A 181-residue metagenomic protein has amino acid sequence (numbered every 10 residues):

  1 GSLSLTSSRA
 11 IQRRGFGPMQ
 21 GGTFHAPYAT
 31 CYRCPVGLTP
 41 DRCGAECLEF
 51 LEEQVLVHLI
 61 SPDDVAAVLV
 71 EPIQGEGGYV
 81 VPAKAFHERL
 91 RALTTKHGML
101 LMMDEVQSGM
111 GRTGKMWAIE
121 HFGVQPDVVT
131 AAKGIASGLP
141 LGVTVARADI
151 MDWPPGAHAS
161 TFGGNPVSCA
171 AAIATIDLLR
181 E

Functional and structural regions predicted by a protein language model:
G1-E181: Conserved N-terminal phosphate-binding loop of PLP-dependent enzymes in the Aspartate aminotransferase
